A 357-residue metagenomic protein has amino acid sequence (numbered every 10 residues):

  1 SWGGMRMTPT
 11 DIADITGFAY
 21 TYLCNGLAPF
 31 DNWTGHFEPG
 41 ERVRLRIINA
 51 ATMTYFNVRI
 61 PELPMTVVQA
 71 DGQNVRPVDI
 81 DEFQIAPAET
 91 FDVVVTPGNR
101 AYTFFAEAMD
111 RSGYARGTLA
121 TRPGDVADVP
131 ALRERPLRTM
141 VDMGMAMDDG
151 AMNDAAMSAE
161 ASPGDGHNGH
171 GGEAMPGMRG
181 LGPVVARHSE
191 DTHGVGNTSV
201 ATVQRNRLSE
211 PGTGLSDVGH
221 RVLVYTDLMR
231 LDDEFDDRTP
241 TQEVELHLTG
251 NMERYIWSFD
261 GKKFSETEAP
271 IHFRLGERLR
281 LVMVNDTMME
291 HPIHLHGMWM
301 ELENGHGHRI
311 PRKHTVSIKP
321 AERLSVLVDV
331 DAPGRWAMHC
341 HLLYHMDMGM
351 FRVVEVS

Functional and structural regions predicted by a protein language model:
S1, P77-R278, D331-R335, L343-S357: Extended terminal and domain-junction accessory segments
S1-E41, I48-A51, K262: Acidic-aromatic/histidine active-site loop/patch
G17-A19, G40-R42, M53, T239-E243 (+5 more regions): Extracytoplasmic
L45-I47, A88, L246, L281 (+3 more regions): Divalent metal-coordination and catalytic microenvironments
I47-A51, V95-P97, M283-T287: Asparagine-centered strand-capping/turn motif at beta-strand->loop junctions
A50-T66, H294-M300: Short acidic, flexible loop segments centered on an aromatic residue
T66-T96, E266, E303-V326: A cross-kingdom feature marking solvent-exposed beta-strand/loop segments within repeated, beta-rich binding/scaffold
V284, M288-I293, M298-S357: C-terminal soluble interaction/assembly domains
